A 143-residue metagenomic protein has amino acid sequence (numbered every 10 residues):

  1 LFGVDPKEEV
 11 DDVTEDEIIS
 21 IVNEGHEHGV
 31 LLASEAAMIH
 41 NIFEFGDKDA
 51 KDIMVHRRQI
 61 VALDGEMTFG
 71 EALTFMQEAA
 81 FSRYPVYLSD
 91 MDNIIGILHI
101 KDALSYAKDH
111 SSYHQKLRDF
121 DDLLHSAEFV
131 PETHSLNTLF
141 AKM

Functional and structural regions predicted by a protein language model:
L1-E9: Membrane interface segments of multi-pass transport proteins and intramembrane proteases
E9-K142: Soluble cytosolic regulatory domains appended to membrane proteins
